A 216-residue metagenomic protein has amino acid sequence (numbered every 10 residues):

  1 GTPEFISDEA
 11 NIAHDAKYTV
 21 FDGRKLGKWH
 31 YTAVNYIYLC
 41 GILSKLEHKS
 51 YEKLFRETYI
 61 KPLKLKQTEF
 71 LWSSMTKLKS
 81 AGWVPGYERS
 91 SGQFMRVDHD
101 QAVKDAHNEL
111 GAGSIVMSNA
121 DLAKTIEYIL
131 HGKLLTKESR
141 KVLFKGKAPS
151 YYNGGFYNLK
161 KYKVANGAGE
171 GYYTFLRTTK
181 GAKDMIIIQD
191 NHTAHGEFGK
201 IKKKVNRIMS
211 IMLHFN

Functional and structural regions predicted by a protein language model:
G1-Y162, N166-A168: Short, surface-exposed loop or secondary-structure junction motifs that flank catalytic or metal-binding residues
K66-Q67, G181-D184: Loop/turn elements at helix/coil->beta-strand transitions in domains of secreted/extracellular proteins
A106, H192-A194: A short acidic/small-residue loop/turn micro-motif
K163-V164, K183-M185: Hydrophobic residues embedded in beta-strands of well-ordered beta-sheets
A168, Q189-D190: Short clusters of small/polar residues that mark proteolytic maturation junctions
Y172-G181: Short, surface-exposed beta-strand/loop micro-motifs that present aromatic residues
R177, M185-Q189: Structural recognition of the beta-strand scaffold that forms the well-ordered cores of secreted hydrolase catalytic
A194-N216: Short, gly/Ser/Thr-rich active-site loops of penicillin-recognizing serine hydrolases
